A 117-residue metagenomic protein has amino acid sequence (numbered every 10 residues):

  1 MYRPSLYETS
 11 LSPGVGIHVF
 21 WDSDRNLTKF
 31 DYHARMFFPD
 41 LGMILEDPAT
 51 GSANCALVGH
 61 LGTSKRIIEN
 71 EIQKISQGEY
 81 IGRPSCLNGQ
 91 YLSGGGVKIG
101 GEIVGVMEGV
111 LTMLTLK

Functional and structural regions predicted by a protein language model:
M1-K117: Active-site proximal loop and beta-alpha junction motif in alpha/beta enzyme cores
